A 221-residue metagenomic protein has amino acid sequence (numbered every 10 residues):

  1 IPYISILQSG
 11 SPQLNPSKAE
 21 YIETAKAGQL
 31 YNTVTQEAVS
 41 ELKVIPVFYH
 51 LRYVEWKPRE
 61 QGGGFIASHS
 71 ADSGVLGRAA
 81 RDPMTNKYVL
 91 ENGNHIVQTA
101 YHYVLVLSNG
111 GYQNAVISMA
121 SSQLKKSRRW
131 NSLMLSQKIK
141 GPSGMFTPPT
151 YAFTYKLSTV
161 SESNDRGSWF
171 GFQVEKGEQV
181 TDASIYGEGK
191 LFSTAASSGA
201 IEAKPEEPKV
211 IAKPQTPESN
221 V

Functional and structural regions predicted by a protein language model:
I1, S197-V221: Acidic, gly/ser/pro-rich intrinsically disordered tails
I1-Y112, N164-G171, G177-T181, E218-V221: OB-fold ssDNA-binding interfaces and closely related basic DNA-contact patches used across DNA replication/repair
S5, S132-S136, T194: Charged/polar, solvent-exposed surface patches and flexible loops
K18, K26, K43, K57 (+9 more regions): Context-gated lysine
Q98-Q179: Extended serine/threonine-enriched, polar tracts that run as long, contiguous segments within proteins
Q173-S197: Structured partner-binding subdomains within large eukaryotic complex subunits
